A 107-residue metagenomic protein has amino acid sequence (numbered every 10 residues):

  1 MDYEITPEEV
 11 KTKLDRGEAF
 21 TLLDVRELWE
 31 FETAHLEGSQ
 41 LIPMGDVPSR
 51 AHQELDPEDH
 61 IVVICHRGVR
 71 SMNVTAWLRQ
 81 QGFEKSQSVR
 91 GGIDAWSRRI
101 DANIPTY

Functional and structural regions predicted by a protein language model:
M1-T21, L28-H60, V69-Y107: Rhodanese-like catalytic fold shared by cysteine-dependent sulfurtransferases and DSP/PTP-type phosphatases
V63-I64: Short, surface-exposed ligand- or partner-binding patches at beta-edge/loop junctions that are enriched in aromatics
